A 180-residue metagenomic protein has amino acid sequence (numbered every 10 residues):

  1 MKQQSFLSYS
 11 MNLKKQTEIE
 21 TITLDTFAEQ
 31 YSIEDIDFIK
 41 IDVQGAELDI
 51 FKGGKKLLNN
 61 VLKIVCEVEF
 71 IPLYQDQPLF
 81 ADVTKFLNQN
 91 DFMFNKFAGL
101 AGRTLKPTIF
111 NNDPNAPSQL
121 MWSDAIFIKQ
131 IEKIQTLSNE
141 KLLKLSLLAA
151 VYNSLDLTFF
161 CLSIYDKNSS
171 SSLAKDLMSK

Functional and structural regions predicted by a protein language model:
M1-I22, M121: Glycine-rich adenosyl-binding loop in Rossmann-like folds that engage adenosine-containing cofactors
I22-L24, F97: Conserved beta-strand termini and adjacent loop/short-helix elements that scaffold enzyme active sites in alpha/beta
Q30, E34-L157, C161, Y165: Conserved acidic-Pro-Pro-aromatic motif
S169-M178: Boundary/linker segments of alpha-helical solenoid repeat arrays
